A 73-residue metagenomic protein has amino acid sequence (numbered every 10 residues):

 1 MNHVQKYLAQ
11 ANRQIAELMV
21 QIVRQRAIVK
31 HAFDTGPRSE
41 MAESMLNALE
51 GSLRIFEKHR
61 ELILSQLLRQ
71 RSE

Functional and structural regions predicted by a protein language model:
M1-E73: Anionic, Ser/Thr-rich low-complexity intrinsically disordered regions
